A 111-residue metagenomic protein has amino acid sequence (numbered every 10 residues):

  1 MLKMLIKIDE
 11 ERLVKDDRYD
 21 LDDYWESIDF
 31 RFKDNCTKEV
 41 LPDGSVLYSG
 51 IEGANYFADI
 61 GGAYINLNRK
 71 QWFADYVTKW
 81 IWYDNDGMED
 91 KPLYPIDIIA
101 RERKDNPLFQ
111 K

Functional and structural regions predicted by a protein language model:
M1-K3, D23, S27, Y48-G61 (+1 more regions): A broadly tuned preference for mixed-charge, low-complexity surface segments
M1-V14: Short, extreme N-terminal segment that most often corresponds to the first beta-strand
D9-E11, G53, N85: Generic structural motif
L13-R18, Y56-A58: Short, conserved charged micro-motifs
D17-E39: Short, flexible N-terminal segments of the mature chain
D29-R31, Y56-F57, N85-P92: Short alpha-helical interface elements
K33-W72: Short, intrinsically disordered low-complexity segments
G62-P107, K111: Short, mixed-charge low-complexity intrinsically disordered segments
